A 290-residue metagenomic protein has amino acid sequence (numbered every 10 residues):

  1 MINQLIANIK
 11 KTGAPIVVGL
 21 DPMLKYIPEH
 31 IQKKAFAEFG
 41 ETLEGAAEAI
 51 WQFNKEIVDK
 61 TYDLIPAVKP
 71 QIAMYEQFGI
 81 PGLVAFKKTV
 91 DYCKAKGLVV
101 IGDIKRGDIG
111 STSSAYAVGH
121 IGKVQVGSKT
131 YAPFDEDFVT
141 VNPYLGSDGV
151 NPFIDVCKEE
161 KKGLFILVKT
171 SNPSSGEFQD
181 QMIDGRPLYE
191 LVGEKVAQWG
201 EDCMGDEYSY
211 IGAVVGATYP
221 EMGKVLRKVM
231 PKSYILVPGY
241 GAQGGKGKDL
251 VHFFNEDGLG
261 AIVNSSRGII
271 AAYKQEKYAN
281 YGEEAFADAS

Functional and structural regions predicted by a protein language model:
M1-K60: N-terminal glycine-rich anion-binding loop in soluble enzyme alpha/beta folds
T12-I16, D63-P66, K96-L98, F134-D137 (+4 more regions): Short, well-ordered coil/turn segments that N-cap beta-strands
V18, V68, D103, V139 (+2 more regions): Conserved, mostly hydrophobic/aromatic
V58-I65, Y92-A95, I154-E159, R227-M230 (+1 more regions): Acidic (Asp/Glu)-rich catalytic clusters
L64-P66, P70-G127, A132, M222: N-terminal active-site wall of soluble small-molecule enzyme domains
I104, D108-I211: Conserved anion-binding
A217-N264, G268-A272: A C-terminal functional module that forms or caps the active site or interfaces directly with catalytic machinery
G260-S290: C-terminal functional extensions of proteins
